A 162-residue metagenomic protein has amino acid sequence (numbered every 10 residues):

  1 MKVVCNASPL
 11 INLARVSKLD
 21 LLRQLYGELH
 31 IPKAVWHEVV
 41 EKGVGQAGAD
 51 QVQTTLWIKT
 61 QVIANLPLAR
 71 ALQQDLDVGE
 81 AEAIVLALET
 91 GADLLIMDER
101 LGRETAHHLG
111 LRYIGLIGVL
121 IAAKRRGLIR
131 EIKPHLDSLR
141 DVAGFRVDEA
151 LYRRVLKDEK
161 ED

Functional and structural regions predicted by a protein language model:
M1-V4, S8-L94, R100, H107-R112 (+3 more regions): Active-site-proximal, substrate-binding regions of enzyme catalytic domains and RNA-binding/basic surfaces
T105, A123, L136-E149: Phosphate-binding/catalytic loops
Y113-L116, E131-D137: Acidic/polar active-site rim loop that often engages polyanionic ligands
I117-R125, I129: Short alpha-helix plus adjacent loop in nuclease-associated cores
